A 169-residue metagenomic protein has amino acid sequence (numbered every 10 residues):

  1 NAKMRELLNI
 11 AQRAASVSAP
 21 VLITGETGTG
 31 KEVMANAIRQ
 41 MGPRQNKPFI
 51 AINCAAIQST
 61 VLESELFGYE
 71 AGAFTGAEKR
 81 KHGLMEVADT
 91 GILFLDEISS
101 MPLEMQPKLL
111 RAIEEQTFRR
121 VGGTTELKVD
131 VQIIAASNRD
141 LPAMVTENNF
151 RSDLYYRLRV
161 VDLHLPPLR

Functional and structural regions predicted by a protein language model:
K3, N9-G76, H82, E86-P102 (+2 more regions): Conserved post-Walker A coupling segment in P-loop NTPases
I10, M41, Y69, K108 (+2 more regions): Conserved helical "switch/dimer-interface" subregion of ABC/ABC-like ATPase nucleotide-binding domains
I50, R80-F94, P102-K108, R119-N138 (+1 more regions): AAA+/SF3 P-loop NTPase mechanochemical coupling elements
G72-K79, E115-R120, A143: Short gly/ser/thr-rich secondary-structure transition/capping motifs
S99, E114, R159: Short acidic-aromatic loop segments in the C-terminal HATPase_c
S100, L141-A143: Conserved H-loop
D140, E147-F150, H164-R169: Short, intrinsically disordered, charge-balanced linker/junction segments flanking boundaries in proteins
